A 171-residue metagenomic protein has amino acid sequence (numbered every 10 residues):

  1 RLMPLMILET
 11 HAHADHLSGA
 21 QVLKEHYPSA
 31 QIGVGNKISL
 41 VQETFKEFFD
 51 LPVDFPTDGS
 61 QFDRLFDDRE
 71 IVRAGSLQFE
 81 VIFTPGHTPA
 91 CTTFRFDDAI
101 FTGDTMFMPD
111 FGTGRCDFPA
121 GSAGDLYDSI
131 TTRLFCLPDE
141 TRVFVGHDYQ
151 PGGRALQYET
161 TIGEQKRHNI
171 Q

Functional and structural regions predicted by a protein language model:
L2-L77, R167: Active-site HxH/HxHxD metal-binding segment of metal-dependent hydrolases
T44, L51, Q78-F83, T88-Q171: Metallo-beta-lactamase
